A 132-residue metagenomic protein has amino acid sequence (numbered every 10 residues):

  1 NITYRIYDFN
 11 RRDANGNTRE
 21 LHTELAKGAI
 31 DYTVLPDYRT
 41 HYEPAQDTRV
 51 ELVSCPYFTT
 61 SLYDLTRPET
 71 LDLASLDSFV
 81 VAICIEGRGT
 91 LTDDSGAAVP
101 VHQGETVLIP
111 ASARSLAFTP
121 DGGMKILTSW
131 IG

Functional and structural regions predicted by a protein language model:
N1, H102, A111-G132: Ligand-binding loop in jelly-roll beta-barrel domains
I2-L76: C-terminal amphipathic alpha-helical segment
T48, P56-S61, V80, E105 (+2 more regions): Structural beta-strand/beta-sheet cores of well-ordered domains, especially the beta-sheet scaffolds that support
T66-S95, Q103-G104: Glycine- and acidic-residue-biased ligand/ion/polar-headgroup-sensing regions
S95-A97, R114: Short acidic/polar mixed-charge low-complexity motifs
